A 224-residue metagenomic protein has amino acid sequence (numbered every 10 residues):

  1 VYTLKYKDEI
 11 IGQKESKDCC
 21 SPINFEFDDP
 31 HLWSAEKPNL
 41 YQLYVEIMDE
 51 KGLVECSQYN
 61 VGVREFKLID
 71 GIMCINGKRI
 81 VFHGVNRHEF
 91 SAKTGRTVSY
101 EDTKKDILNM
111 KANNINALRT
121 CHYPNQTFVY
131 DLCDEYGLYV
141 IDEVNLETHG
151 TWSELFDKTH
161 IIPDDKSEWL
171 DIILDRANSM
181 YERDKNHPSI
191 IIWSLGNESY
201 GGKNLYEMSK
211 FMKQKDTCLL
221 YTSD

Functional and structural regions predicted by a protein language model:
V1-L132, Y136-V140, R176, I191-I192 (+1 more regions): Secreted/periplasmic carbohydrate-active enzymes, especially glycoside hydrolases
H83-H88, E143-A177, Y181: Aromatic- and acidic-residue-enriched carbohydrate-binding clefts of CAZyme catalytic domains
T94-V98, P124, D164-D171, G196-Y200: Alpha-helix capping and helix-loop boundary segments enriched in small/acidic/polar residues
T127, H149-T151, Y200-G202: Generic structural signal for helix capping and beta-alpha/helix-loop junctions
H160-S167, S194-M212: Active-site cleft segment of glycoside hydrolase catalytic domains centered on the general acid/base Glu
R176-G201: Active-site groove signature of glycoside hydrolases
H187, K215-D216: Acidic-histidine catalytic/liganding microenvironments
Y221-D224: Conserved small/polar residues in nucleotide/adenosyl-binding loops
